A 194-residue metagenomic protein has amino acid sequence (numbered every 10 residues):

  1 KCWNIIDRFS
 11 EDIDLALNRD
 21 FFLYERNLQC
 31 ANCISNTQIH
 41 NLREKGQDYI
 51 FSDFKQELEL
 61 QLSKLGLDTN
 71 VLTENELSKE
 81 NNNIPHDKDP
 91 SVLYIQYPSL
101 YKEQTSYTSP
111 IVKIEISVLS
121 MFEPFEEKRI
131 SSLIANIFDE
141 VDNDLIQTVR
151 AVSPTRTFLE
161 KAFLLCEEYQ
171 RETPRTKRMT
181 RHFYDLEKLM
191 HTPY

Functional and structural regions predicted by a protein language model:
K1-E25: Active-site nucleotide-donor binding segment shared across nucleotidyl transfer reactions
C2, C30-C33, C166: Generic recognition of cysteine residues
L17-D48: Catalytic palm subdomain of template-directed nucleic-acid polymerases, centered on the conserved carboxylate motif
N36-Y194: Catalytic cores of NTP-dependent nucleotidyl/adenyl transfer enzymes across multiple folds
